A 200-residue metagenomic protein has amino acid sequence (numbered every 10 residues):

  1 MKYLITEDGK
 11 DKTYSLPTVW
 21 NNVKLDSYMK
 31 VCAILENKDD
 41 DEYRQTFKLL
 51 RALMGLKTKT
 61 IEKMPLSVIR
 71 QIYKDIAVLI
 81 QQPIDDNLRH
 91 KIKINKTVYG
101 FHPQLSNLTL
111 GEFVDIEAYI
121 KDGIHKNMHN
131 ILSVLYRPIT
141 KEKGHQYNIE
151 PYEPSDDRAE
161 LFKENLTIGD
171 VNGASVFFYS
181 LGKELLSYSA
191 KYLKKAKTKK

Functional and structural regions predicted by a protein language model:
M1-K200: Charged interaction scaffolds used for protein-protein
